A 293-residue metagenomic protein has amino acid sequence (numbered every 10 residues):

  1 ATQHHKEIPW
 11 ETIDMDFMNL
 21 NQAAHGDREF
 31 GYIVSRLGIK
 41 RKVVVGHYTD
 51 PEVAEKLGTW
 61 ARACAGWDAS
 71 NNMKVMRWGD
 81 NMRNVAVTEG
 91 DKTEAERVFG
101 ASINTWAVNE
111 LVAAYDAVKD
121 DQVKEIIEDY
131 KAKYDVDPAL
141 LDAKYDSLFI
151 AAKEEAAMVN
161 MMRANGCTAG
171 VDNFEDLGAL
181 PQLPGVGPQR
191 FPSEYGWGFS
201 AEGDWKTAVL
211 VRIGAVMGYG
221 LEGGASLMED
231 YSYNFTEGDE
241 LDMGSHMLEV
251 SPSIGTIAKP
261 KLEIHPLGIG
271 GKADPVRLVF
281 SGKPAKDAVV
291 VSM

Functional and structural regions predicted by a protein language model:
A1-H4, G170: Short beta-strand elements of ligand-binding domains
H4-E128, Y134-L140: Cap/lid and interdomain-hinge subdomains that line or gate substrate/regulatory clefts in soluble alpha/beta enzymes
P9-W10, A23, E94, V98-S102 (+1 more regions): Anaerobic metallocofactor- and corrinoid-dependent redox/one-carbon enzyme cores, especially those from methanogenesis
M18, D80-R83, D146, W197-E202: Conserved aromatic-histidine-acidic binding/catalytic patches
I127-V159: Active-site loops and adjacent core secondary-structure elements that bind or stabilize anionic groups
